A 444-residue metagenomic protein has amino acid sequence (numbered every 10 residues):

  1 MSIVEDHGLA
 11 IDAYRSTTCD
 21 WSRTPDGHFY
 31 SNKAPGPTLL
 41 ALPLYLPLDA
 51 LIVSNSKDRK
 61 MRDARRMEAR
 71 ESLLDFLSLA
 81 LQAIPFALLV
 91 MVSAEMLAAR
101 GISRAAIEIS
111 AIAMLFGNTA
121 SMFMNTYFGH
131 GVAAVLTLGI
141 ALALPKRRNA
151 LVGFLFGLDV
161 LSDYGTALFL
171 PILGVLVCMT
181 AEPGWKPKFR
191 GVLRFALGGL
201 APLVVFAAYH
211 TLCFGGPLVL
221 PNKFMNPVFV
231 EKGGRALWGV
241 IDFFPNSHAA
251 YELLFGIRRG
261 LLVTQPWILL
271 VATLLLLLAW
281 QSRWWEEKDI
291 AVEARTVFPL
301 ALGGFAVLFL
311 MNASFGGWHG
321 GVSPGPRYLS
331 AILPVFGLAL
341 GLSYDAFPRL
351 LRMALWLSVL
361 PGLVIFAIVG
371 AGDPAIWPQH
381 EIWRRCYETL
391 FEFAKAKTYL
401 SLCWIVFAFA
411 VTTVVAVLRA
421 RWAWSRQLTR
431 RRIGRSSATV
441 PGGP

Functional and structural regions predicted by a protein language model:
K33, L73-I84, A113, G117-V132 (+5 more regions): Membrane-embedded glycan-lipid processing machinery
V53-A69, I84, L88-F116, A134-V135 (+1 more regions): Transmembrane-helix signature of polytopic, membrane-embedded enzymes that assemble or transfer cell-envelope glycans
V90-S93, L262-R295, F336-S343, L351-L360 (+1 more regions): Hydrophobic, aromatic-rich transmembrane alpha-helices and their immediate juxtamembrane boundary segments
I109-S110, M114, L200, W284 (+3 more regions): Transmembrane alpha-helix segments characteristic of polytopic inner-membrane glycan-assembly/cell-envelope
I112-A113, V132-F156, I172-G174, V335-A339: Specific aromatic-rich, kink-prone transmembrane helix
P145-R147, L151, L168-L203, A208 (+2 more regions): Perimembrane helix-loop-helix junctions
G191-L274, A301-S314, P361-I376: Membrane-lumen/periplasm interface segments of specific transmembrane helices in polyprenyl phosphate-linked
R349-P444: Transmembrane helical bundles and short interhelical boundary loops of multi-pass, membrane-embedded
